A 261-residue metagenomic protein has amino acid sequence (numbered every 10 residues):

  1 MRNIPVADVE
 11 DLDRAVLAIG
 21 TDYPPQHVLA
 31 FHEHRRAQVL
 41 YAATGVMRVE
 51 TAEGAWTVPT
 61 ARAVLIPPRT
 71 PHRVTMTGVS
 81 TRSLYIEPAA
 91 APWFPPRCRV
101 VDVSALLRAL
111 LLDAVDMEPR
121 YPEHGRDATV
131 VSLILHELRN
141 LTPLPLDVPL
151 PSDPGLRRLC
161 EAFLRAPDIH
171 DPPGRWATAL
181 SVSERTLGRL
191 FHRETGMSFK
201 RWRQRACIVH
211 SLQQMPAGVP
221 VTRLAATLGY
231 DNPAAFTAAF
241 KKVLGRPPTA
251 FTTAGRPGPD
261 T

Functional and structural regions predicted by a protein language model:
M1-V46: Generic protein-terminus/edge-of-domain signal
E53-P68: Short acidic-glycine-tyrosine-enriched beta hairpin
A61, L187, F191, A235-F236 (+1 more regions): Short hydrophobic/aromatic patch on the recognition helix
R69-C98: Ligand-binding loop in jelly-roll beta-barrel domains
P92-R165: Amphipathic alpha-helical segments enriched in hydrophobic/aromatic residues interleaved with Lys/Arg
V130-V131, P143-P173, A177-L180, M197 (+1 more regions): A short, Lys/Arg-enriched amphipathic alpha-helix from helix-turn-helix/homeodomain DNA-binding modules
G174, R193-P233, T237, T253-T261: Terminal helix-turn-helix DNA-binding modules in bacterial transcription factors
T178, R189, R193, A226-T227 (+1 more regions): Alpha-helical residues within the helix-turn-helix
